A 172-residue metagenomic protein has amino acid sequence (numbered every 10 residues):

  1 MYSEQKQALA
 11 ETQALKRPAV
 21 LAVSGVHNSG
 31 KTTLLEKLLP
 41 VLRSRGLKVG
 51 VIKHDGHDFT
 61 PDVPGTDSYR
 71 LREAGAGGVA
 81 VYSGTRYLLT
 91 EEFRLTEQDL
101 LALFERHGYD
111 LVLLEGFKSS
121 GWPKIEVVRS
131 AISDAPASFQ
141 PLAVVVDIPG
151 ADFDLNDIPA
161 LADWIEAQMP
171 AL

Functional and structural regions predicted by a protein language model:
Y2-A8, T12-L15, S44, P64 (+4 more regions): C-terminal accessory "lid"/substrate-recognition subdomains
Y2-H57: Walker A (P-loop) phosphate-binding motif
K16-P18, R45-K48, A76-G77, G108-Y109 (+2 more regions): Short coil/turn connectors at secondary-structure junctions
V26, H54-D55, S83-G84, E115-F117 (+1 more regions): Fold-independent oxyanion-binding glycine-rich loops and adjacent beta-strand/coil segments at enzyme active sites
L39-E92: N-terminal phosphate/diphosphate-binding loop that engages ATP/GTP or pyrophosphate donors across diverse enzyme folds
T66-R70, E97-Q98, S130-I132: Short, hinge-like loop/turn segments at secondary-structure boundaries
T90-S119: Phosphate-binding/switch loop-helix module in NTP-utilizing enzymes
L111-A171: Phosphate/Mg2+-binding loops and adjacent switch elements in nucleotide/diphosphate-handling enzyme cores
